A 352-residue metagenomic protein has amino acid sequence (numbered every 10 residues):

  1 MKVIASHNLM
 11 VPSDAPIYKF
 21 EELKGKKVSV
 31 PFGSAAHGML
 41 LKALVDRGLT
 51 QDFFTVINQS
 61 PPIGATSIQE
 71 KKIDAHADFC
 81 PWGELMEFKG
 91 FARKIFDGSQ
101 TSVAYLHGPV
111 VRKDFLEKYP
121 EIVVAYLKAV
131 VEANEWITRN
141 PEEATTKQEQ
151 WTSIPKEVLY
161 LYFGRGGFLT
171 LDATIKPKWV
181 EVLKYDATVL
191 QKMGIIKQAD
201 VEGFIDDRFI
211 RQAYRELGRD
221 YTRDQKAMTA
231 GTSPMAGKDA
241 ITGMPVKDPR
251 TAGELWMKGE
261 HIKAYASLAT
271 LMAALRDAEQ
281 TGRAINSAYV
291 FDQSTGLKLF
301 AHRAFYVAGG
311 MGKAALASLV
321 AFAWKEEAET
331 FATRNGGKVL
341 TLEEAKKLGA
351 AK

Functional and structural regions predicted by a protein language model:
M1-T50, T55-S60, D74-C80, V103: Short, glycine-/small- and polar/acidic-enriched structural segments that line small-molecule recognition paths
I57, P62-W151, D277-S287, D292-S294: Pocket-lining segment of extracytoplasmic ligand-binding domains
K118-K197: Secondary-structure end/capping motifs
Q191-S233: Conserved C-terminal helix/tail region of periplasmic/extracytoplasmic solute-binding proteins
D239-T242: Short cysteine-rich clusters marking metal-coordination/redox-active sites
G259-L271: Beta-edge loop/turn motif
L268-Q280, E329-T333: Short active-site loop/helix that positions an aromatic residue
A323-K352: C-terminal partner/receptor-binding element of secreted or periplasmic proteins
